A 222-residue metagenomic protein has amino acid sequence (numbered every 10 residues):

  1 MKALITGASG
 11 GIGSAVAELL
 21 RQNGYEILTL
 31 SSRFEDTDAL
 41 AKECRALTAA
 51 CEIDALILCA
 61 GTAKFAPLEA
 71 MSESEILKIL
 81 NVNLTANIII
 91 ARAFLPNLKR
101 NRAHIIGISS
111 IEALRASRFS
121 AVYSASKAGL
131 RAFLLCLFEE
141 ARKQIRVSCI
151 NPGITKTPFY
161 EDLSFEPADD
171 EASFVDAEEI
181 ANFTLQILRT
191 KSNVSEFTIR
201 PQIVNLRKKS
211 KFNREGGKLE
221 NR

Functional and structural regions predicted by a protein language model:
S9, A17: N-terminal Rossmann NAD(P)H-binding glycine-rich loop of SDR-like oxidoreductase domains
A60-F65: Conserved NAD(P)H cofactor-binding loop of Rossmann-fold oxidoreductase domains
P67-L68, E75-L80: Substrate-binding pocket helix/loop in short-chain dehydrogenase/reductase
A91, S126: Active-site helix of classical SDR
S110: Residue(s) in the substrate-gating loop at a strand-loop-helix junction that position the organic substrate next
R115, C136-I145: Active-site-adjacent segment of SDR/Rossmann-fold oxidoreductases
C149, P167-F212, G217: C-terminal helical subdomain
